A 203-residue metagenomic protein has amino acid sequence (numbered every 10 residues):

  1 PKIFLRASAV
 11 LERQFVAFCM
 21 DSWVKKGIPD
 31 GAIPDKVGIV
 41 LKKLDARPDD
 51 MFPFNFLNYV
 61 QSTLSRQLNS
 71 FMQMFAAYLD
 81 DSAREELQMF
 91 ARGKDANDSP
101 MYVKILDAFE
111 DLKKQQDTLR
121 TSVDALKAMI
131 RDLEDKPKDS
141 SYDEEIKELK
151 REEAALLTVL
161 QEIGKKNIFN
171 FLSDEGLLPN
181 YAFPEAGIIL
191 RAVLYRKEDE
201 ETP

Functional and structural regions predicted by a protein language model:
P1-P203: C-terminal helicase lobe and adjacent C-terminal extensions/tails of nucleic-acid helicase motors
